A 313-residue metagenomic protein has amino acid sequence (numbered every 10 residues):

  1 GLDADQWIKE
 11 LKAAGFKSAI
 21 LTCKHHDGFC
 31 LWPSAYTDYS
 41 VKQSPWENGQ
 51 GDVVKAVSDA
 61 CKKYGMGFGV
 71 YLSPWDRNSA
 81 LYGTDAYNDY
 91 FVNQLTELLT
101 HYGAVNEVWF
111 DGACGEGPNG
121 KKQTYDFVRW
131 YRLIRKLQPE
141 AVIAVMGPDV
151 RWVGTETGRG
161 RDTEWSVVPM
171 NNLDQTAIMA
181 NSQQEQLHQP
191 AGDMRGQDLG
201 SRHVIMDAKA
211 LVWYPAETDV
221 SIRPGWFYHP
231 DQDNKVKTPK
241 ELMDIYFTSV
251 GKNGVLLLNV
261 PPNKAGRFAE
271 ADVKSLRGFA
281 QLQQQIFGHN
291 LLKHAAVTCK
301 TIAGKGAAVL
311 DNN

Functional and structural regions predicted by a protein language model:
G1-N313: Mature catalytic domains of secreted/periplasmic carbohydrate-active enzymes
